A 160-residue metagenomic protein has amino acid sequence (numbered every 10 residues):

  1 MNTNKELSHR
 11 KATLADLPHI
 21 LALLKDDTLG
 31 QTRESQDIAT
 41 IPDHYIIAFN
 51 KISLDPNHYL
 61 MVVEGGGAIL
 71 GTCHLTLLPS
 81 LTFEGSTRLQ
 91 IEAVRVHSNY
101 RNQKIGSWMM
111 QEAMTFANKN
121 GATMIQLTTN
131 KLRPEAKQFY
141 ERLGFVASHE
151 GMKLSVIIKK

Functional and structural regions predicted by a protein language model:
L7, G67-T72, L89: Glycine-rich phosphate/pyrophosphate-binding loop shared by adenosine-nucleotide-utilizing enzymes
S8-A22: A short beta-loop-alpha structural element at the N-terminal edge of CoA-dependent acyl/N-acetyltransferase catalytic
K25-A48: Conserved GNAT-fold acetyl-CoA-binding loop/helix
N50-M61, Q90: A short helix-loop-beta-strand connector motif used in the catalytic cores of GNAT acetyltransferases and, in some
V62, A68-L77, R95: Conserved beta-strand in the GNAT
A93-V96, N102-T115, R142: Conserved acetyl-CoA-binding loop-helix of GNAT-fold acetyltransferases
M110, A117-T128: Conserved GNAT acetyl-CoA-binding A-motif
Q126-A136, K153-S155: Conserved beta-strand-loop-alpha-helix junction that forms the acyl-donor binding cleft
